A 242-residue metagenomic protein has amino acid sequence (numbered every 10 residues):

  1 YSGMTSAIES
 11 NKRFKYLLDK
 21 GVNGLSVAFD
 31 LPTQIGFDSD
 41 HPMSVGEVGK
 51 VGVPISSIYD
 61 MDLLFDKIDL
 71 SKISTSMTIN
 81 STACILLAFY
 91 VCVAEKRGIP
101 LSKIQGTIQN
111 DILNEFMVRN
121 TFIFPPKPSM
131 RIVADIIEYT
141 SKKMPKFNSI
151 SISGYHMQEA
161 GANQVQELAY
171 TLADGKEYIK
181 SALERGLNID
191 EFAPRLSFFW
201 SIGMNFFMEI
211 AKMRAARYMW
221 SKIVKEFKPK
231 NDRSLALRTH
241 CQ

Functional and structural regions predicted by a protein language model:
Y1-E209, F227-H240: Catalytic alpha/beta active-site cores
M213-R217: Active-site loop/helix belt of alpha/beta enzymes
I223-K225: Well-ordered alpha-helical scaffold segments within catalytic/enzyme domains
